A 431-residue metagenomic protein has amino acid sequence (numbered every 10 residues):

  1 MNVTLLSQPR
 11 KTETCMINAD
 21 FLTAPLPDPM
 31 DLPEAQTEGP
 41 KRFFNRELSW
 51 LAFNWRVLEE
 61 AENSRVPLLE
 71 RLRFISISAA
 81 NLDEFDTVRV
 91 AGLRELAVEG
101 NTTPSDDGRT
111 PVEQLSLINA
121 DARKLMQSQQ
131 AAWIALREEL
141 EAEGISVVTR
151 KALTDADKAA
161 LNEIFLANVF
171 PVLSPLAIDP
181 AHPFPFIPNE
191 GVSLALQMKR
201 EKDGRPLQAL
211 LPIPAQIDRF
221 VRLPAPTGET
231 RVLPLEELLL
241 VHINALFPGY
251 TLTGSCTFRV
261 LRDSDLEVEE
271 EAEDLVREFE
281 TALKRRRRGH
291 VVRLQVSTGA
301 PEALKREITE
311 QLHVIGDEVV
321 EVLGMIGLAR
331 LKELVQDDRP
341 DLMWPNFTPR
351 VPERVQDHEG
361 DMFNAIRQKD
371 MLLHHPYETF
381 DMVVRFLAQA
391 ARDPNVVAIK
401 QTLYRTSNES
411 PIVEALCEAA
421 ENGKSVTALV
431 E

Functional and structural regions predicted by a protein language model:
N2-E431: N-terminal localization/anchoring segments of enzymes in phospholipid and broader phosphate metabolism
